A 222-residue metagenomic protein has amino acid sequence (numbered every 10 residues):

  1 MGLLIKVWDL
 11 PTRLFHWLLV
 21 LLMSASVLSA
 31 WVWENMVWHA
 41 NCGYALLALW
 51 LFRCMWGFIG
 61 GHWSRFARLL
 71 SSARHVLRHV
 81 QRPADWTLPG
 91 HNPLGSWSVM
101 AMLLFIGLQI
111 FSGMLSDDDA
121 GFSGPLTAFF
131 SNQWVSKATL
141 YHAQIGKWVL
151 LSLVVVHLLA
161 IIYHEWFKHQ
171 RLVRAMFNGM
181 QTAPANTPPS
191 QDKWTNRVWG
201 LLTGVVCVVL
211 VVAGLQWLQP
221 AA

Functional and structural regions predicted by a protein language model:
M1-A222: Membrane-embedded alpha-helical bundles that constitute the cytochrome b-like, heme-associated redox core of multi-pass
